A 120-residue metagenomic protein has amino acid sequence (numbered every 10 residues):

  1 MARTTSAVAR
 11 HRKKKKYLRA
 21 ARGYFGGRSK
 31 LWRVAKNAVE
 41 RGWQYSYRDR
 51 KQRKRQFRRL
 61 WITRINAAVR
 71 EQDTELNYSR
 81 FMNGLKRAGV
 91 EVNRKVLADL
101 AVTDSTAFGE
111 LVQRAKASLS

Functional and structural regions predicted by a protein language model:
M1-W61, A67, T106-S120: Intrinsically disordered, Lys/Arg-rich N-terminal extensions and targeting peptides of nucleic-acid-associated proteins
G27-L31, A88, N93: Short, electropositive, low-hydrophobicity segments enriched in small/polar residues
Q52-Q56, Q72-D73, D99: Short coil/turn segments at secondary-structure boundaries
R59-E91: Mid-chain, well-packed structural core segment of small domains
E91-R114: C-terminal structural segments of small proteins and small subunits
